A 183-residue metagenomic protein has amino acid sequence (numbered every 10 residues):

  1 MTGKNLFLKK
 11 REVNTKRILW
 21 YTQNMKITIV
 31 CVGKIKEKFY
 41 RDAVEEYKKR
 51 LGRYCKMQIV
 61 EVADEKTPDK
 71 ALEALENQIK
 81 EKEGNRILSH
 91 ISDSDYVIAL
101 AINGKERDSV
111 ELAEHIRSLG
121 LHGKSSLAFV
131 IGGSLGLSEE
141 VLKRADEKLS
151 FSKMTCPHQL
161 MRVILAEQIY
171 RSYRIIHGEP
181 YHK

Functional and structural regions predicted by a protein language model:
G3, R11-R17: Positively charged N-terminal leader segments that act as targeting/secretion signals
M25-L51: N-terminal beta1-alpha1 ligand-phosphate binding loop
V30, Q58-V60: General small-molecule cofactor/ligand-binding pocket signal
I35, I102-K105, G133-L135: Short glycine-rich anion-binding loops that position phosphate/pyrophosphate groups of nucleotides and phosphorylated
C55, S94-D95, A145: Short, well-ordered alpha-helix to beta-strand connector turns
A63-S125: S-adenosyl-L-methionine/SAH cofactor-binding core of RNA-modifying enzymes
E139-K183: Structured adenosyl-cofactor binding patch, chiefly the S-adenosyl-L-methionine
